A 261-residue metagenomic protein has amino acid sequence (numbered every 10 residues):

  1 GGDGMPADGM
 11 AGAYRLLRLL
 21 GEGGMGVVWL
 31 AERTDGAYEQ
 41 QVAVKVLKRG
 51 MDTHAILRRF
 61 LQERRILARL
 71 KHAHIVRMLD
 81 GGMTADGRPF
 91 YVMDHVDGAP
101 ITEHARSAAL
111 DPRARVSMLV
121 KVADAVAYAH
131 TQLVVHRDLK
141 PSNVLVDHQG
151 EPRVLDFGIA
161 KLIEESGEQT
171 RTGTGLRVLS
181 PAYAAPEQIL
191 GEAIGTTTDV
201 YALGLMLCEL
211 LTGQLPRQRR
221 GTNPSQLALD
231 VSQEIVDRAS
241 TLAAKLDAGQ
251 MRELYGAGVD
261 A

Functional and structural regions predicted by a protein language model:
L17-G24, V28: Protein kinase glycine-rich loop
L30, E39-K48: Glycine-rich ATP phosphate-binding loop
E32, L61, D97, S117-V120 (+6 more regions): C-terminal lobe helix-coil module of Hanks-type protein kinase domains
K48-R69: AlphaC helix of the eukaryotic protein kinase fold
D80-G82: A short, aromatic-enriched beta-strand patch in the conserved N-lobe beta-sheet of the protein kinase catalytic domain
D86-P100: Conserved short submotifs of the Hanks-type protein kinase catalytic core that shape the nucleotide-binding pocket
P100-L110: AlphaC helix of the protein kinase catalytic domain
